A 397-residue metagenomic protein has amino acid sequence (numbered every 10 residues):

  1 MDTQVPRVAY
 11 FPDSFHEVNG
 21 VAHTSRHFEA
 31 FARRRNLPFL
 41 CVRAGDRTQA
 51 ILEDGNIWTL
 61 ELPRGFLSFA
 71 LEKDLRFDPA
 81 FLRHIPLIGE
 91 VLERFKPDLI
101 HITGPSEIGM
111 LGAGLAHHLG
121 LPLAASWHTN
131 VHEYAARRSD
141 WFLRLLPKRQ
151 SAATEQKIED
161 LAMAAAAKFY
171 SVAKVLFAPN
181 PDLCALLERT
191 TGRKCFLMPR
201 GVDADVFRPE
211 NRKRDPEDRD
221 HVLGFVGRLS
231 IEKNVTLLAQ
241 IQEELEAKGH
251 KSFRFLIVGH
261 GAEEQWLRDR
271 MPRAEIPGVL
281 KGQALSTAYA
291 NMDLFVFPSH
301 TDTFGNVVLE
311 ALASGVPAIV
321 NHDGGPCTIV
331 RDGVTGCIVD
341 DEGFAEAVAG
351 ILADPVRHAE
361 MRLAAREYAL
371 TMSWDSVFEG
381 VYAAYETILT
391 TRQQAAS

Functional and structural regions predicted by a protein language model:
M1-P63: N-terminal subdomain of nucleotide-sugar transferases
G45, D182, G201: Carbohydrate-associated surface elements
Y170, V279, T287-M292: Short alpha-helical donor nucleotide-sugar binding micro-motif in glycosyltransferases
D215-E243: Conserved donor-binding/catalytic core segment of Leloir-type glycosyltransferases
E264-Q283: Nucleotide-activated donor-binding/catalytic signature segment of Leloir-type glycosyltransferases, i.e., the conserved
H300: Aromatic "clamp/platform" in nucleotide-sugar-dependent glycosyltransferases that forms part of the donor/acceptor
P317-V320: Short hydrophobic beta-strand element within catalytic cores of glycosyltransferases and related nucleotide-activated
R331-E342, G350-V356, L370: Conserved acidic donor-binding segment of nucleotide-sugar-dependent glycosyltransferases
